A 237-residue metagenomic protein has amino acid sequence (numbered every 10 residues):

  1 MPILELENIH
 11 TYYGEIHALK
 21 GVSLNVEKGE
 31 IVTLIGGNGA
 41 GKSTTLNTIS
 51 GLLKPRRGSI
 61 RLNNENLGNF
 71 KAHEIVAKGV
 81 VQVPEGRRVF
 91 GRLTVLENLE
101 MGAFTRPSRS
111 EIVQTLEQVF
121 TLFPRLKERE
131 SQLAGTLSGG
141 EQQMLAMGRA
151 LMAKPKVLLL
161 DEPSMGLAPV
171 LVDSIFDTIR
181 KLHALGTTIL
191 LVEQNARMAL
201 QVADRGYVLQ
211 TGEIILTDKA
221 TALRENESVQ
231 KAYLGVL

Functional and structural regions predicted by a protein language model:
G14, P55, F70, V95-Q114 (+3 more regions): ABC-type ATPase nucleotide-binding domains, specifically the catalytic core motifs of the NBD
I35-G37: The feature captures the beta-strand-to-loop junction immediately N-terminal to the Walker
S50: Helix-to-loop junction immediately C-terminal to a conserved catalytic motif
K54, N66-R87, R109-L116, E128-S131 (+1 more regions): ABC ATPase NBD coupling module
L133-L137, E141: Conserved ABC ATPase signature
A150-L151: ABC ATPase C-loop
K154: Conserved catalytic motifs of ABC-family nucleotide-binding domains
